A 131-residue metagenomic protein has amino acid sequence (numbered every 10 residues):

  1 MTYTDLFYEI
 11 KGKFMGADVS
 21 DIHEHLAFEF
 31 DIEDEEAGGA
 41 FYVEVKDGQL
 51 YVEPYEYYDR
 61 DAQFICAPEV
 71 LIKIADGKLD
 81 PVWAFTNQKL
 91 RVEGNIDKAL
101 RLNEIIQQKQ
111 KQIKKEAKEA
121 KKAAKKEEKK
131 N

Functional and structural regions predicted by a protein language model:
M1-N131: Feature captures hydrophobic
